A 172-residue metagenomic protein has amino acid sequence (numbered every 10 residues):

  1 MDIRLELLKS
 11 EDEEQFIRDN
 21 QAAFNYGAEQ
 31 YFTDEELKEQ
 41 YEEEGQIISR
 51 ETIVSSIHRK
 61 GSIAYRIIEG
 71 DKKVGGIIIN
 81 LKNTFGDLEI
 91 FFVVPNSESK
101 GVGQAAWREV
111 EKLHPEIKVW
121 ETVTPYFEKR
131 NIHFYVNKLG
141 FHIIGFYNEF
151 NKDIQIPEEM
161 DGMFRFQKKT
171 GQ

Functional and structural regions predicted by a protein language model:
R4-Y31: A short beta-loop-alpha structural element at the N-terminal edge of CoA-dependent acyl/N-acetyltransferase catalytic
L8, F91-V93, T124: Hydrophobic adenine-recognition pocket in adenosine-nucleotide-binding enzymes
F24-I53, S62: Conserved GNAT-fold acetyl-CoA-binding loop/helix
A64-R66, K72-N80, D87-F92: Conserved beta-strand in the GNAT
L81-E89, E98, E116: A conserved beta-turn-beta hairpin within the catalytic core of GNAT-like acetyltransferases that forms part
V93, S99-K112, N137: Conserved acetyl-CoA-binding loop-helix of GNAT-fold acetyltransferases
L113-Y126: Conserved GNAT acetyl-CoA-binding A-motif
V123-F127, I132, V136-M163: Conserved catalytic-core motifs of GNAT/GCN5-like acyltransferases
